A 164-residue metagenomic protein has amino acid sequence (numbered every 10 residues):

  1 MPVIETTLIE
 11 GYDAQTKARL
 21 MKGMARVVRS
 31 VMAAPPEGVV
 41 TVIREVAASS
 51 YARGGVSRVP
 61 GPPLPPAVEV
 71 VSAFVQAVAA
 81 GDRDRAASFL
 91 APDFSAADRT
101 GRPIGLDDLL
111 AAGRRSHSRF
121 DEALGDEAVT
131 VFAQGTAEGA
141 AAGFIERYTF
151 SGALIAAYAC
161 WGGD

Functional and structural regions predicted by a protein language model:
M1-P63: A domain-level signal for the structural core that forms small-molecule/cofactor-binding pockets and catalytic centers
T7-G11, R99, Q134: Short strand-loop junctions, especially beta-strand C-caps/beta-turns that link beta-sheets to coils or alpha-helices
V28, T41, F74, R85-A86 (+5 more regions): Hydrophobic pocket/interface hotspot
G61-A79, L154-A156: Terminal "cap-and-tail" regions of soluble proteins that handle hydrophobic small molecules
G61-P63, A97, D107-D164: A beta-strand edge to alpha-helix "cap/lid" segment located at domain peripheries
S72-A79, A87-G101: Short, solvent-exposed secondary-structure junction/capping segments
